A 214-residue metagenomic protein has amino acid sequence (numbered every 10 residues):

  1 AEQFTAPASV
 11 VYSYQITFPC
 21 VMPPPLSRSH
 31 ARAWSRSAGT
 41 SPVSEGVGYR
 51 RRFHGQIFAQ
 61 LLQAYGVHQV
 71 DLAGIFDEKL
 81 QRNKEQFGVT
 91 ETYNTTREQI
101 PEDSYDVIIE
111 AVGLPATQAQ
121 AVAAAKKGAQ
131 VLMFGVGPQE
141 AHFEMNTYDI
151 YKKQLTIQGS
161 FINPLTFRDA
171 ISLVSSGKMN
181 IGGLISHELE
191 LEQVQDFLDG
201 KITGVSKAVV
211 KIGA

Functional and structural regions predicted by a protein language model:
A1-S13: Glycine-rich phosphate/adenylate-binding loop and adjacent beta-alpha elements of nucleotide- or dinucleotide-binding
F18-R97: Mid-domain Rossmann-like dinucleotide-binding core that forms the NAD(H)/NADP(H) cofactor-binding site
H30-A33, Y105, Q118, F167-I171 (+1 more regions): A general structural signal for well-ordered alpha-helical segments in protein cores
T40-S41, L80-Q154: Glycine-rich cofactor phosphate-binding loops and adjacent beta1-alpha1 units of small-molecule cofactor enzyme domains
V70-D71, L132, Q158: Conserved beta-strand positions in the Rossmann-like core of class I SAM-dependent methyltransferases
A73-F76, A111, F161: N-terminal Rossmann-fold cofactor-binding loop
D77, P164-A214: C-terminal hydrophobic helical "lid"/dimerization subdomain of Rossmann-like NAD(P)H-dependent oxidoreductases
G135-P138, S160-I162, I185: Short strand-turn motif at the edge of the Rossmann-like AdoMet-binding core
